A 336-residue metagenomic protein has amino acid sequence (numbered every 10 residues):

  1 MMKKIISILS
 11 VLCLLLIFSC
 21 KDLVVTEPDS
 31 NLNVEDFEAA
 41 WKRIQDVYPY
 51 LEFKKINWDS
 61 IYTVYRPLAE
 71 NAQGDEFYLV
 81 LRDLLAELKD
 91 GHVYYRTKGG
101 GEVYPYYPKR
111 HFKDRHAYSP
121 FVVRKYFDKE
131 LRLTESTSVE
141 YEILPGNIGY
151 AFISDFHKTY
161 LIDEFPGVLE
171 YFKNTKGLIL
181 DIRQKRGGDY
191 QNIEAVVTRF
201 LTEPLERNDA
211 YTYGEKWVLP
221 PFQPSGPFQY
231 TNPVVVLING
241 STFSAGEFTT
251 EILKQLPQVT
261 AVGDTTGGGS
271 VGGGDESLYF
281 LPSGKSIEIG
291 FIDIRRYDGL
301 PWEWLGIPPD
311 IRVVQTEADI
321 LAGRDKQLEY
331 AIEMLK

Functional and structural regions predicted by a protein language model:
M1-E27: Bacterial Sec-dependent N-terminal signal peptides
S19-L178, I182-T198, T202-N208, V218 (+2 more regions): Flexible, low-complexity junctional segments that flank or bridge functional domains
G149-F152, L178-D181, P233-I238, T260-G263 (+1 more regions): Structural recognition of the beta-strand scaffold that forms the well-ordered cores of secreted hydrolase catalytic
T175-K176, T231-N232, P309: Short, well-ordered alpha-helix to beta-strand connector turns
G187-L237, S241, V271-E276, F280-L281 (+2 more regions): Gly/Ser/Thr-rich loop/hinge elements
F243, L256-S270: Short, well-structured beta-strand/strand-turn elements
P308-K336: Low-complexity, Gly/Ser/Thr/Pro-rich intrinsically disordered linker/tail segments
